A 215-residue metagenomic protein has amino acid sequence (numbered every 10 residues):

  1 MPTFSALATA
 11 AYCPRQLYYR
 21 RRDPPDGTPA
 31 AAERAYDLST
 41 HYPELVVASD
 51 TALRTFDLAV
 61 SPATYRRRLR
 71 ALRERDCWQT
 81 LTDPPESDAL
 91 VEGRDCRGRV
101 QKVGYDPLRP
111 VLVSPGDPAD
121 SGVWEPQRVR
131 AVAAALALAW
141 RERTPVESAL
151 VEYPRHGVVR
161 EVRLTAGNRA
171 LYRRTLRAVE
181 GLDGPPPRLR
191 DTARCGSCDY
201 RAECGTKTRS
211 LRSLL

Functional and structural regions predicted by a protein language model:
M1-L108, T208-L215: Metal-dependent nuclease catalytic cores that hydrolyze phosphodiester bonds in DNA/RNA, characterized by
C13-L17, G184-L215: Cysteine-cluster motifs in flexible loop/terminal segments that predominantly coordinate metals
D23, A139, E203: Hydrophobic/aromatic-lined pockets within catalytic cores
H41-E44, A170, G184-P185, C195: Short, intrinsically disordered/low-complexity patches at protein termini and at juxtamembrane boundaries
S49-T51, R141-T144, V151-H156, R188-C195: Noncatalytic linker/hinge segments flanking ATPase motor cores
E74-A178: Mg2+/Mn2+-dependent nuclease catalytic core
G181: Long C-terminal interaction/binding lobes of large macromolecular proteins
